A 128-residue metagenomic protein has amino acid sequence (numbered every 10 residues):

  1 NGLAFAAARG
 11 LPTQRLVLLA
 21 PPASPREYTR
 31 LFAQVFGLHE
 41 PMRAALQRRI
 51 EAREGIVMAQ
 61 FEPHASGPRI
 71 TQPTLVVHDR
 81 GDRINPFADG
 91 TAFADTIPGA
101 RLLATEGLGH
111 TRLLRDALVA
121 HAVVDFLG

Functional and structural regions predicted by a protein language model:
A4-I56: Hydrolase active-site cap/lid region
R49-S66, Q72, A88: Active-site nucleophile elbow and catalytic-triad environment of alpha/beta-hydrolase enzymes
R69-T71, V76-H78, D82: Short beta-strand/loop motif that positions the catalytic acidic residue of the alpha/beta-hydrolase fold
R83-D89: Conserved alpha/beta-hydrolase "acid-adjacent" motif
L103-A104: General small-molecule cofactor/ligand-binding pocket signal
L108-L118: Catalytic histidine-centered segment of alpha/beta-hydrolase-like enzymes
A122-G128: C-terminal alpha-helix
